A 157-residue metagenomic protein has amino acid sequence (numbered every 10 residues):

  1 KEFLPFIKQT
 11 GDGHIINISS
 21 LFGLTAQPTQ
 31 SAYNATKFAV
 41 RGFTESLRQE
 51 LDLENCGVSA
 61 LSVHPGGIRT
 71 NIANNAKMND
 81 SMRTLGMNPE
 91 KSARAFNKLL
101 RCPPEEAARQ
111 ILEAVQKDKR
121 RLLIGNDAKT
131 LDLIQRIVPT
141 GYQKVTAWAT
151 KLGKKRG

Functional and structural regions predicted by a protein language model:
K1-Q9: Amphipathic alpha-helical dimer-interface segment in Rossmann-like NAD(P)H-dependent oxidoreductases
F6, T25, S46-V58: Active-site-adjacent segment of SDR/Rossmann-fold oxidoreductases
S20: Residue(s) in the substrate-gating loop at a strand-loop-helix junction that position the organic substrate next
T25-A32: Active-site loop immediately N-terminal to the catalytic Tyr-X3-Lys motif of short-chain dehydrogenase/reductase
T36: Active-site helix of classical SDR
A39, F43-L51, V63: Hydrophobic alpha-helix immediately C-terminal to the catalytic Tyr-X-X-X-Lys motif of short-chain
D52-L122: SDR active-site lid
K119-L152: A transmembrane-helix-recognition feature enriched in membrane-embedded lipid enzymes and envelope glyco-/phospholipid
